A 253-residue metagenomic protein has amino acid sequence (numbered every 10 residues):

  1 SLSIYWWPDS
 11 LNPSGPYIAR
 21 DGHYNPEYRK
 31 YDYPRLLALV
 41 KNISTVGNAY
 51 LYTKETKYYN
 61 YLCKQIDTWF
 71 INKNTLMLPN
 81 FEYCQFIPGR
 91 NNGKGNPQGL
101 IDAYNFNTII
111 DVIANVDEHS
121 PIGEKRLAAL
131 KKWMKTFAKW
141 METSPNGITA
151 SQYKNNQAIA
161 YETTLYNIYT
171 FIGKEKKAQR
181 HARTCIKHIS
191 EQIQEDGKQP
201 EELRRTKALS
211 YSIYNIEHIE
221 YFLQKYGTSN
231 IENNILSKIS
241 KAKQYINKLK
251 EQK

Functional and structural regions predicted by a protein language model:
S1-G147, R183, L223-Y226, I231-K253: Extracellular glycan-targeting catalytic surfaces
K135-K253: Extracellular polysaccharide-recognition and catalytic grooves
